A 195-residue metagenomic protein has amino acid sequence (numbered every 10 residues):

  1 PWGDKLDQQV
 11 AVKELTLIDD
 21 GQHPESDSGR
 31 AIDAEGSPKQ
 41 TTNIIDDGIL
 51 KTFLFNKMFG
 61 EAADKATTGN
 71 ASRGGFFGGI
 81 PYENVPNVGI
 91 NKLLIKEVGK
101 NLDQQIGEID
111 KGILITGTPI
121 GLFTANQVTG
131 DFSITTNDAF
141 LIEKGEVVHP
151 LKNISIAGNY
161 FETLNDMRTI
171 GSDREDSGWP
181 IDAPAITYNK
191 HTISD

Functional and structural regions predicted by a protein language model:
P1-D195: N-terminal small-residue-enriched
